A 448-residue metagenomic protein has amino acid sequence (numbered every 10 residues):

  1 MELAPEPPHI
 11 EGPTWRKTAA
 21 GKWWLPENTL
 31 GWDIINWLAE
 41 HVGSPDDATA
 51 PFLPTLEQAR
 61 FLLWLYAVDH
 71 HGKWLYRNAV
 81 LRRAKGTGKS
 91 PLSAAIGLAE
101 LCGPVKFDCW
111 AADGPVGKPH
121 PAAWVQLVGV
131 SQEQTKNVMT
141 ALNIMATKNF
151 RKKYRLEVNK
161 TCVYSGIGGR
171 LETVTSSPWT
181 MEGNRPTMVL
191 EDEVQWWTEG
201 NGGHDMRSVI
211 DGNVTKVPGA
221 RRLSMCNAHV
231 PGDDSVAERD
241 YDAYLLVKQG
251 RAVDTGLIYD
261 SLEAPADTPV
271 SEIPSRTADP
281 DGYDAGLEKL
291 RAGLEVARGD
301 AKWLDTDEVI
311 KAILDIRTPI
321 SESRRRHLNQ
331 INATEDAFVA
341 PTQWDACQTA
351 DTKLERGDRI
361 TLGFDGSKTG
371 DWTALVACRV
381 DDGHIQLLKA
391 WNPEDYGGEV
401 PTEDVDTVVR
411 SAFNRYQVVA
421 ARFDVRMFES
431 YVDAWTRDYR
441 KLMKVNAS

Functional and structural regions predicted by a protein language model:
M1-N78, N143-K153, G168, D260-K302 (+3 more regions): N-terminal accessory segments
V42-D46, L65-K73, R83, E100-C109 (+5 more regions): Structural motif corresponding to the C-terminal cap of alpha-helices
E57-W64, I96, D205-V209, D404-V408: Well-ordered alpha-helical segments embedded in enzymatic catalytic cores
G72-L98: Walker A/P-loop
S93-K118: Walker A/P-loop NTP-binding motif
A94-A95, A123-V128, T135-N149, V163-R170 (+6 more regions): RNase H-like, metal-dependent nuclease domains and their acidic two-metal-ion catalytic environment used
F107-V116, F150-T161: Short mixed-charge
N201-P218: Short, conserved "post-DEAD/DEAH" coupling segment immediately C-terminal to helicase motif II within the SF2/RecA-like
